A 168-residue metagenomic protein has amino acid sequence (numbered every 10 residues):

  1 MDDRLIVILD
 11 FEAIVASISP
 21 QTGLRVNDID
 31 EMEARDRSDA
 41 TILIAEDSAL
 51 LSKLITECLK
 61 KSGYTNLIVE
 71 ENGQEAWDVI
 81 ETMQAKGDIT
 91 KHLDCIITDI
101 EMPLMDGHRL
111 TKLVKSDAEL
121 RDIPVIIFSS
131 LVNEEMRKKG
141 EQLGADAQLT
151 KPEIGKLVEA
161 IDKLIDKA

Functional and structural regions predicted by a protein language model:
M1-D30: Intrinsically disordered, low-complexity linker/assembly segments
D39-L59, I96: Conserved acidic segment of CheY-like receiver
V69-C95: Acidic, metal-coordinating helix/loop segments flanking the phosphotransfer/catalytic sites of two-component signaling
K91-D94, E119-P124: His-Asp phosphorelay/catalytic-motif detector in bacterial-type signaling
D99, S129: Active-site residues of response regulator receiver
M102: Receiver (REC) domain active-site loop signature in two-component systems and cognate sites in sensor histidine kinases
